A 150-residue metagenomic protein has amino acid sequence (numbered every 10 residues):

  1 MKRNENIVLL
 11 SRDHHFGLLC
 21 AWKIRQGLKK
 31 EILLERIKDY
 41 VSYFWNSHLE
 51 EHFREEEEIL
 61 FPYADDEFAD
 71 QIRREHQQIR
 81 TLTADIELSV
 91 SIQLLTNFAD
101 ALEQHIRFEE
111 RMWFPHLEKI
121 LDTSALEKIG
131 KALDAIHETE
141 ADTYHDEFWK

Functional and structural regions predicted by a protein language model:
M1-K150: Small-residue-biased structural context
